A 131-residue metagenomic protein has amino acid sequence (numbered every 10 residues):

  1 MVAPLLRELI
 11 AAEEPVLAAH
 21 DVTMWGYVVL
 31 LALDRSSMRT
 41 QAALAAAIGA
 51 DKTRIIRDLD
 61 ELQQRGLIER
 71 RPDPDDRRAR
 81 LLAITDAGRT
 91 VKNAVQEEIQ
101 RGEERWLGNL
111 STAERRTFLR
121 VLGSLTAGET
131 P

Functional and structural regions predicted by a protein language model:
V2, L30-L33, L122: Hydrophobic structural patches
A3-P4, D86: Conserved residues at beta->alpha junctions
R7-R54, R65: N-terminal helix-turn-helix DNA-binding core of bacterial DNA-binding proteins
I10, M38, A42, D60-G123 (+1 more regions): Charged, amphipathic alpha-helical coiled-coil/dimerization segments
R57: Conserved alpha-helix in the HATPase_c
